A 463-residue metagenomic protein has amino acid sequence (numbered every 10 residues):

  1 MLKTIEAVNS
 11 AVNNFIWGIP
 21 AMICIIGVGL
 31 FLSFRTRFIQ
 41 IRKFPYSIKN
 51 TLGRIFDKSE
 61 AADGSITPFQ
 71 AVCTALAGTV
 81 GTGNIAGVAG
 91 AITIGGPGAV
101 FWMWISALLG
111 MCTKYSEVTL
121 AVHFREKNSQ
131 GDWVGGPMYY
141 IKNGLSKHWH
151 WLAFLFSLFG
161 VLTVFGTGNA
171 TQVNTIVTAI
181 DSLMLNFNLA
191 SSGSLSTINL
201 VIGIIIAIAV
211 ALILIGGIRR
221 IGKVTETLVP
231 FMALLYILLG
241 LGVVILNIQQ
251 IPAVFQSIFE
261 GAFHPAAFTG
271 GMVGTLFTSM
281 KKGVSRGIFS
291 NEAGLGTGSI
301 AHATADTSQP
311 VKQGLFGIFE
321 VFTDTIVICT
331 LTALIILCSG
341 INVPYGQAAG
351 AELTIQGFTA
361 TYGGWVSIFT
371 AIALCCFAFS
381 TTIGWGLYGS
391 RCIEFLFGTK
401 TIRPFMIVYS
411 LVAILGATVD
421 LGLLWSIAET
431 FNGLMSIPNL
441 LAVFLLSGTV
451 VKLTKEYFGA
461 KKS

Functional and structural regions predicted by a protein language model:
M1-T82, I92-A99, G110, I414 (+1 more regions): N-terminal alpha-helical transmembrane segments of multi-pass membrane transport and channel/translocase proteins
T4-I5, R35-Q40, G83-V88, G166-I176 (+6 more regions): Transmembrane helix-loop junctions in multi-pass membrane proteins
C24-F31, R35-I48, V173-I180, T197-F259 (+2 more regions): Membrane-interface loop-to-helix entry segments
L32-S33, S106-G131, M138, K142-N174 (+3 more regions): Helix-loop-helix module between adjacent transmembrane segments
F38-I66, G90-I92, G96-V100, W104 (+4 more regions): Flexible loop linkers connecting adjacent transmembrane helices in multi-pass alpha-helical membrane transporters
K58-S65, G96-I105, N143-L155, N188-T197 (+2 more regions): Membrane-interface alpha-helices at helix entry/exit sites of multi-pass transporters
S59-I94, L120-N143, L155-V161, V273-F322: Alpha-helical membrane segments and immediately flanking helix-loop junctions that form or couple to the substrate/ion
Y115-S129, L241-S257, P265-G271, T304-T307 (+2 more regions): Extracellular/periplasmic helix-exit of transmembrane alpha-helices
